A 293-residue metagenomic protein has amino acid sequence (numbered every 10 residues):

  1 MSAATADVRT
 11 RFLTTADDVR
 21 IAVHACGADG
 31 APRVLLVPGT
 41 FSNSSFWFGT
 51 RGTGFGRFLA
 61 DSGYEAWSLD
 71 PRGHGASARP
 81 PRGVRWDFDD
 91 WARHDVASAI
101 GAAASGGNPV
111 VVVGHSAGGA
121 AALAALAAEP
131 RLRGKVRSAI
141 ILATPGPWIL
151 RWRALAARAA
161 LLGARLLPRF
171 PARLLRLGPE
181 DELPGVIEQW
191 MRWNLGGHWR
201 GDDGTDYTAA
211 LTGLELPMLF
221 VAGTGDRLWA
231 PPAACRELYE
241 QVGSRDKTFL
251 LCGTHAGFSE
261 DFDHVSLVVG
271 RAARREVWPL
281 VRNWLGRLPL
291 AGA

Functional and structural regions predicted by a protein language model:
M1-G27: N-terminal cap/lid segment of alpha/beta-hydrolase-fold proteins
D29-P71, G75: Short, surface-exposed "cap/lid" segments of acyl-processing enzymes
P71-W86: Glycine-rich "HGGG/HGxG" loop immediately N-terminal to the catalytic nucleophile of the alpha/beta-hydrolase
R85-A104: Alpha/beta-hydrolase active-site loop
V112-W199: Alpha/beta-hydrolase-fold enzymes
L214, F220-A222: Short beta-strand/loop motif that positions the catalytic acidic residue of the alpha/beta-hydrolase fold
R227-A234: Conserved alpha/beta-hydrolase "acid-adjacent" motif
L250-A293: Catalytic active-site module of serine/aspartate enzymes centered on a nucleophile-bearing elbow/loop
